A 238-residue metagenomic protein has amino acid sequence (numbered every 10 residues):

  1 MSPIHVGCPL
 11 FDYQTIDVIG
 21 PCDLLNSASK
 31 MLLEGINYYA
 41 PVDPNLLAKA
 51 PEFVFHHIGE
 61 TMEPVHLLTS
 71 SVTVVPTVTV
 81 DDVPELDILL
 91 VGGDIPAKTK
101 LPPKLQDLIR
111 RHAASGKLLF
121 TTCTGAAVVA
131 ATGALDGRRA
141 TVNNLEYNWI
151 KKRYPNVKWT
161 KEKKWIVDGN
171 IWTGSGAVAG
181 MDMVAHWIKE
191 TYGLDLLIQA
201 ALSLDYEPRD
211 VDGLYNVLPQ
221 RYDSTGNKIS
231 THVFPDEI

Functional and structural regions predicted by a protein language model:
M1-L119, A127-A131, N148, K161-E162 (+1 more regions): Extended, subdomain-level signal for the structured scaffold at the beginning of enzyme domains
S70-V75, P155-V157, T173-S175: Short, surface-exposed amphipathic charged segments that create phosphate/polyanion-binding patches used for binding
L90, T141, I166: Conserved beta-strand segments that form the floor/walls of ligand-binding pockets within enzyme and binding domains
A114-L118, A134-R139, N170: Short active-site oxyanion
L135-E162, P208: A conserved active-site-flanking secondary-structure segment within enzyme catalytic domains
E162-T173: Amphipathic alpha-helical segments enriched in hydrophobic/aromatic residues interleaved with Lys/Arg
G176-G180: Short acidic alpha-helix initiation/capping motifs at coil-to-helix transition points, especially at protein N-termini
